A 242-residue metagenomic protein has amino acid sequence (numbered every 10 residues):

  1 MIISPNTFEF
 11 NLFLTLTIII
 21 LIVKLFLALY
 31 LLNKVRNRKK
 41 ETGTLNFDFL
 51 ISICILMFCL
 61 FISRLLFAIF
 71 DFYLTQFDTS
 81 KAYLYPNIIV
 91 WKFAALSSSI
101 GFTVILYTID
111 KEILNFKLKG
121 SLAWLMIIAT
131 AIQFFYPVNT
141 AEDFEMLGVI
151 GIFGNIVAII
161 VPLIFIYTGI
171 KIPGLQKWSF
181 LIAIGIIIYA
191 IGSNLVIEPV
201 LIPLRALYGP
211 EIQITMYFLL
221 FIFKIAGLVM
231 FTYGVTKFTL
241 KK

Functional and structural regions predicted by a protein language model:
I2-E41, G151-K171, L228-K237: First transmembrane helix
F10-L27, F47-L114, G151-I156, P210-L228: Individual alpha-helical transmembrane segments in multi-pass integral membrane proteins
R36-K39, D78, I113, K117 (+3 more regions): Membrane-interfacial segments
T42, K117-M126, E145-I152, I166-A190: Membrane-helix boundary/juxtamembrane motif in polytopic membrane proteins
C59-I62, I127-N139, I186-V196: Aromatic-anchored segments of alpha-helical transmembrane domains
I69-F77, F134-M146, V196-Y208: Juxtamembrane "helix-exit" motif on the non-cytosolic side of transmembrane helices
I100-N139: The cytoplasmic-loop to transmembrane-helix boundary for the fourth helix
I160-K242: C-terminal transmembrane-bundle signature of multipass membrane proteins, characterized by strong activation on
